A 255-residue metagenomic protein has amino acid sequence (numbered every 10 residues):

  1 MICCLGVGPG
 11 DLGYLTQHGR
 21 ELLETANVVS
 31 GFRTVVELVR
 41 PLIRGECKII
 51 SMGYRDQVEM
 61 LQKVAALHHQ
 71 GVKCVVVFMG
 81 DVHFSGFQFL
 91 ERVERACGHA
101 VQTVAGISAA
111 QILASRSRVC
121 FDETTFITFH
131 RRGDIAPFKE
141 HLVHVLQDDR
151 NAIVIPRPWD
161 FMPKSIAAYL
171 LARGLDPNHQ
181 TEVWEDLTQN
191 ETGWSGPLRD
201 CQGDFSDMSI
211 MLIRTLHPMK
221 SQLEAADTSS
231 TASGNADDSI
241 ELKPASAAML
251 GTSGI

Functional and structural regions predicted by a protein language model:
M1-V104, I112, C201, S209 (+1 more regions): Class I S-adenosyl-L-methionine
I2-C4, V72-C74, V82, L146-I255: A contiguous loop/helix-start segment that scaffolds small-molecule binding in enzyme catalytic cores
V36-L38, Q57, S108-I112, R132-D134 (+2 more regions): Short gly/pro/ser/thr-enriched loop/turn and capping motifs at secondary-structure boundaries
C47-I49, R118-D122, L198-D200: Short, hinge-like loop/turn segments at secondary-structure boundaries
L61-L67, F138-L146, G203: Short amphipathic alpha-helix with an adjacent loop that forms part of the alpha/beta core around
F78, A100, T125-H130, N151-P158: Flexible, glycine/proline-enriched loop segments at strand-loop-helix junctions that form or flank small-ligand binding
T103, C120-T125, D176-Q180: Short, structured loop/turn "capping" segments at alpha-beta junctions
A114-V143: Short, glycine-/small-residue-rich phosphate/pyrophosphate-handling segment
